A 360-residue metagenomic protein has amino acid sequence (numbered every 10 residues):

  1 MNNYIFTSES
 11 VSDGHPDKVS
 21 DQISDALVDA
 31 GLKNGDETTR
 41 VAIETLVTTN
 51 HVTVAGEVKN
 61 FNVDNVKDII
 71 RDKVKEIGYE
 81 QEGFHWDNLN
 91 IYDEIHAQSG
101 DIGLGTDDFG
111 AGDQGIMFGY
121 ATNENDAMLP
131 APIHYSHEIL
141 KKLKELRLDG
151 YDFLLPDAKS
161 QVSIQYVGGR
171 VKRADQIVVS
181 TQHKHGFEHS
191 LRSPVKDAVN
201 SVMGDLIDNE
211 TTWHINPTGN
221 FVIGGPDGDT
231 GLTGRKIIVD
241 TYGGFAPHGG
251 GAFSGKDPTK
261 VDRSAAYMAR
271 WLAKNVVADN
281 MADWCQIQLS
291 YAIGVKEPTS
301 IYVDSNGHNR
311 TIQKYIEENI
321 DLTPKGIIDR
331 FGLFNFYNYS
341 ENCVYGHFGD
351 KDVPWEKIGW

Functional and structural regions predicted by a protein language model:
M1-R40: N-terminal, positively charged regions that mediate nucleic acid binding
N2, T48-T49, T122-N123, Y242-H248: Short connector loops/turns at beta-strand edges and beta->alpha or beta->beta junctions
T7-S10, T49-H51, D68, D72-E80 (+3 more regions): Glycine-rich, mobile lid/loop segments that gate access to catalytic sites or pores
T39-I43, A158-I164, T211-N216, A282-A292: A short glycine-rich, hydrophobically flanked beta-strand micro-motif that places a catalytic Asp/Glu for divalent metal
R40-F61, I293-E297: Short, charge-patterned binding micro-sites
T48, W284-W360: Internal helix-turn-beta structural module
G186-V277: Glycine-rich anion/phosphate-binding loop at the beta-strand->alpha-helix junction
